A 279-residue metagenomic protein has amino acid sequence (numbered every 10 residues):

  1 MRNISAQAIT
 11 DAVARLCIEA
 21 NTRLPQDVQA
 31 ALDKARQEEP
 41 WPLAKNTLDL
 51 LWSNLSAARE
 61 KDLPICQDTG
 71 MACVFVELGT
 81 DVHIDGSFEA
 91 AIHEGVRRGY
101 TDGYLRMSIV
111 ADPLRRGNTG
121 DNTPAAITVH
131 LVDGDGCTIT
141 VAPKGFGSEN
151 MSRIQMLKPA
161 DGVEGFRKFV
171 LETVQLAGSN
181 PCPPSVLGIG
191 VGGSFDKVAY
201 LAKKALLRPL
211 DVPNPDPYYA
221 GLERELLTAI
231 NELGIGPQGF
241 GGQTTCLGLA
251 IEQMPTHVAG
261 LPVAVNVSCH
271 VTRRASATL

Functional and structural regions predicted by a protein language model:
M1-I189, S194-L279: Non-transmembrane, aqueous-exposed alpha-helical and coiled segments at domain scale
